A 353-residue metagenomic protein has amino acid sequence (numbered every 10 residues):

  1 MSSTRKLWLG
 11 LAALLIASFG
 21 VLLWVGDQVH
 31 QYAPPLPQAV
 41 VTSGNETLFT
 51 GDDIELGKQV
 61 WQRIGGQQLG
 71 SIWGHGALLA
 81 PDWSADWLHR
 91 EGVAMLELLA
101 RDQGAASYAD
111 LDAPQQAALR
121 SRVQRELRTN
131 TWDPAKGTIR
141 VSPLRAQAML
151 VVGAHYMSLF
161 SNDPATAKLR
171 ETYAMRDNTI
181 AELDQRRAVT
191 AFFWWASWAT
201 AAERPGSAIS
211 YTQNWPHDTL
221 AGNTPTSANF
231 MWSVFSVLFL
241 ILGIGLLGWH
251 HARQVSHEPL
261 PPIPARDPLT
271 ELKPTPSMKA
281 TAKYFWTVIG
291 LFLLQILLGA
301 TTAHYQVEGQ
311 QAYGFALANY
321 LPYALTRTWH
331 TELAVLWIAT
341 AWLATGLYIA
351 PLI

Functional and structural regions predicted by a protein language model:
M1-F49: Post-cleavage N-terminal segment of exported redox proteins
S2-T4, G51, K279, K283: Juxtamembrane/transmembrane-helix boundary motifs in multi-pass membrane proteins
W8-D27, W61, L69, S227-R253 (+2 more regions): Hydrophobic cores of alpha-helical transmembrane segments in multi-pass integral membrane proteins
Q31-F230: Soluble extramembrane regions of membrane proteins in the secretory/endomembrane system
A33-L36, E258-L260, A300-A316: Interfacial/capping segments of alpha-helical transmembrane domains
V40-N45, Q311-L325: Perimembrane loop-to-helix junctions flanking transmembrane segments
G51, R63, A77, A316-N319 (+2 more regions): Conserved structured core elements
S256-T281: Membrane-interfacial, low-structure loops and terminal tails that flank and connect transmembrane helices in multi-pass
